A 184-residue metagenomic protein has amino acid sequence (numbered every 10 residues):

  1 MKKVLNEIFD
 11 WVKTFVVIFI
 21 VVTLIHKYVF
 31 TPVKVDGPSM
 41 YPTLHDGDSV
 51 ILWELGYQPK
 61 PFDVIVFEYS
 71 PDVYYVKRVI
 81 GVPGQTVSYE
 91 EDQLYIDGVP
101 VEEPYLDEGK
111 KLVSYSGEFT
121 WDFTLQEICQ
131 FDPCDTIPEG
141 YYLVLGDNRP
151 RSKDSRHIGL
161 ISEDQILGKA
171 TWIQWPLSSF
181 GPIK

Functional and structural regions predicted by a protein language model:
M1-K13: Membrane-entry signal-anchor segments at the cytosolic-membrane interface, especially the N-terminal signal anchor
K2-L5, L24, P42, D46-K184: Soluble "head" domains of membrane/secretory-pathway proteins
D10-Y28: Hydrophobic membrane-insertion alpha-helices, especially the h-region of bacterial N-terminal signal peptides
T31-D46: Alpha-helical transmembrane signal-anchor/signal-peptide segments
